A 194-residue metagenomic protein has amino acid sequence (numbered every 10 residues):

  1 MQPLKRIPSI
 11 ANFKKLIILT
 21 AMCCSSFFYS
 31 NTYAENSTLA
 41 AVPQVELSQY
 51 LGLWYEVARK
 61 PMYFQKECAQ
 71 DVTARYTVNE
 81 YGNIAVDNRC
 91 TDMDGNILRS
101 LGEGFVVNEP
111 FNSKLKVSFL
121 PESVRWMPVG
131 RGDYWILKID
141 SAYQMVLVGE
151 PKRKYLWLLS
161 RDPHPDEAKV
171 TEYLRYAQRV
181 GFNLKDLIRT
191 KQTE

Functional and structural regions predicted by a protein language model:
P3, S26-E194: A beta-rich soluble binding module of mature secreted/lumenal proteins
P3-I17: Bacterial N-terminal signal peptides that target proteins for export
I17-F27: Bacterial N-terminal signal peptides
